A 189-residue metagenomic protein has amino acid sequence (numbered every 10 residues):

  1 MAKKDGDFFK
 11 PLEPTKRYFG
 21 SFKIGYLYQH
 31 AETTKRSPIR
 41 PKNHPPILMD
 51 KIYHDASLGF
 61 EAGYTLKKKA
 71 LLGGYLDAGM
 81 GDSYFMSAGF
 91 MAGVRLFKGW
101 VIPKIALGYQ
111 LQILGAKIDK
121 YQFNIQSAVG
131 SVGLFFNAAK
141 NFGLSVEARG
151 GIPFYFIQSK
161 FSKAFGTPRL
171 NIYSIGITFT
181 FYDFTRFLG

Functional and structural regions predicted by a protein language model:
M1-Y75, G79, G176-G189: Short glycine/proline- and aromatic-enriched beta-strand/turn motifs that initiate or cap beta-hairpins
D7, T34, N43-P46, G99 (+4 more regions): Intrinsic-disorder/low-complexity loop/linker signature
L12-P14, L48-H54, G79-M86, D119-Q126 (+1 more regions): Replace "Gram-negative outer membrane beta-barrel proteins" with "bacterial and organellar outer membrane beta-barrel
F22, H30-L48, A128-G189: Predominantly the C-terminal beta-signal and adjacent terminal strand-loop region of outer-membrane beta-barrel
Y28-H30, M80, L111-G115, I152-F156: Feature marks short, surface-exposed loop/turn motifs that line or immediately flank catalytic pockets and channel
L58-F142, G176-F181: Gram-negative (and chloroplast) outer-membrane scaffold detector with strong preference for beta-barrel transmembrane
